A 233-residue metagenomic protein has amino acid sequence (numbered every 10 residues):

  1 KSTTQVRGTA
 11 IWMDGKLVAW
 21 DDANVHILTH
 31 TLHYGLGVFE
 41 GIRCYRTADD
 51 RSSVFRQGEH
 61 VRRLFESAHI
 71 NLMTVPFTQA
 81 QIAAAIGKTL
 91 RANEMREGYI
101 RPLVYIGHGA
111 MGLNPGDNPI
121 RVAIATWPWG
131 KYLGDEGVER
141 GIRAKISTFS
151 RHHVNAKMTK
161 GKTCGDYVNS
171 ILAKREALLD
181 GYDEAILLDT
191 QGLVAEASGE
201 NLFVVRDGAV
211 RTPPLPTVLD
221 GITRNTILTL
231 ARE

Functional and structural regions predicted by a protein language model:
K1-F77, Q81-K88, M111-E233: Helix-start/capping segments and mature chain N-termini
R91-G98: Short secondary-structure junctions
Y105-A110: Short, internal active-site loops enriched in acidic
